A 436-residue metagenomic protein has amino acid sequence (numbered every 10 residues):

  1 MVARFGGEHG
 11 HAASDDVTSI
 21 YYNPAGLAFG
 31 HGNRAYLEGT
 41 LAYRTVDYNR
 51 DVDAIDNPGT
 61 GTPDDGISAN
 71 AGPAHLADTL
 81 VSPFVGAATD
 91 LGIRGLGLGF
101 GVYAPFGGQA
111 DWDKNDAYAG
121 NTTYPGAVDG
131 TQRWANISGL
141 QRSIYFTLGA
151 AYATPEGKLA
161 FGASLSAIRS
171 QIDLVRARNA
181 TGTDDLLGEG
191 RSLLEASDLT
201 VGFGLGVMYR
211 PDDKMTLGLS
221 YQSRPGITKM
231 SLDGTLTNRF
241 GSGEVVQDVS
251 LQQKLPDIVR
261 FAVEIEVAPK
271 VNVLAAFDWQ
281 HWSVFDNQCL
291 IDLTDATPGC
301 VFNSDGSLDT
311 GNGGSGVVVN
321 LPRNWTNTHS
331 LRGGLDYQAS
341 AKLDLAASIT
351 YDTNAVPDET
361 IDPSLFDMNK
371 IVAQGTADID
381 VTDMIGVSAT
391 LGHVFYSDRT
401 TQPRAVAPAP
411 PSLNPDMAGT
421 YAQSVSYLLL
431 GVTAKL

Functional and structural regions predicted by a protein language model:
M1-F106, F366, G392: N-terminal, post-signal peptide beta-strand-biased segments of exported outer-membrane/organellar beta-barrel and other
M1-F5, G10, V81-L436: Outer-membrane beta-barrel porins/channels
